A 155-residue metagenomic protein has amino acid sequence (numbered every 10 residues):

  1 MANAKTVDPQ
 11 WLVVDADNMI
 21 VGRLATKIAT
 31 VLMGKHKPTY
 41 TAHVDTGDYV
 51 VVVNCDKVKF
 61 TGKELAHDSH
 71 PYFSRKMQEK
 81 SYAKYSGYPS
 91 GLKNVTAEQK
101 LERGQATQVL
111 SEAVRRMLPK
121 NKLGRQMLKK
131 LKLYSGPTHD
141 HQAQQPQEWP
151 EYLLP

Functional and structural regions predicted by a protein language model:
M1-Q108, K122, D140-P155: Ribosome large-subunit tunnel/peptidyl-transferase-proximal elements
A106-R116: Polyanion-binding loop/helix "lid" in catalytic or ligand-binding cores
G124-Y134: C-terminal structural segments of small proteins and small subunits
G136-T138: Residues that form or immediately flank small-molecule/cofactor binding pockets and catalytic motifs
